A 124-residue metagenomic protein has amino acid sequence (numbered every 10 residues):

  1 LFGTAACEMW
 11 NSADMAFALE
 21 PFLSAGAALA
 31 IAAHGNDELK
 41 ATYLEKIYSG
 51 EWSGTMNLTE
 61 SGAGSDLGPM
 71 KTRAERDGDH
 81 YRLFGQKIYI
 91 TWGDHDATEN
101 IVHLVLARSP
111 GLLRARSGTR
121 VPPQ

Functional and structural regions predicted by a protein language model:
L1, E20-L23, L58, K87 (+2 more regions): Glycine-rich, histidine-containing beta strand-loop boundary motifs that form or position
L1-A41, E45, S49, T98-V102: Internal helix-loop-helix
E20-P21, L44-S49, G64-D66, R73-R76 (+2 more regions): A general structural signal for short secondary-structure junctions and capping/turn motifs
H34, E75, V105-R108: Short beta-strand-to-turn element immediately C-terminal to the catalytic PLP-Schiff-base lysine in fold type I
W52: Active-site-proximal segment of RNA-dependent polymerases
T55-D77, R82-H95: Flexible, glycine/threonine-enriched loop-and-boundary segments that flank and lead into catalytic domains of large
H80, F84-Q124: A short core secondary-structure module
